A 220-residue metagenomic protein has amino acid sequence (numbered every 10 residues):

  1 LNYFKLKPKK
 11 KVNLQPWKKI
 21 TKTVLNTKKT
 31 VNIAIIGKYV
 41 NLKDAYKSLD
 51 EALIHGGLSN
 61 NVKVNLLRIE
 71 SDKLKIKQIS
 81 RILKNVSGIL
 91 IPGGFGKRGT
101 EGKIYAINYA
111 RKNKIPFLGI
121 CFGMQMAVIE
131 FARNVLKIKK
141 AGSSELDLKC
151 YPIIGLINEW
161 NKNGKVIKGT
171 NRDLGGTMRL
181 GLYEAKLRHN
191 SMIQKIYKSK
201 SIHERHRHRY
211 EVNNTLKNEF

Functional and structural regions predicted by a protein language model:
L1-E219: N-terminal beta1-alpha1 cap of cysteine-dependent amidohydrolase-like domains
